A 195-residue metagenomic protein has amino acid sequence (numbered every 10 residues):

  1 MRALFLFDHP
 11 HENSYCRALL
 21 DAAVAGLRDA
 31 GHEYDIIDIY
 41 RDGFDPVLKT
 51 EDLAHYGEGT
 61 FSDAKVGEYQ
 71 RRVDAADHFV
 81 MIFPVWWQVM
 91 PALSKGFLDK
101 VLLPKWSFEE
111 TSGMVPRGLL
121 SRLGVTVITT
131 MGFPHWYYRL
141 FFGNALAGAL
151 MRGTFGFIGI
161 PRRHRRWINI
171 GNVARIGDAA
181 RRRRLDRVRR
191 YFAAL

Functional and structural regions predicted by a protein language model:
M1-L4, T129-G132, W167-N172: A short small-residue
M1-W106, D178-L195: N-terminal beta1-alpha1-beta2 submodule of the flavodoxin-like/Rossmannoid cofactor-binding fold
P10-H11, D42, G132-P134, N172-V173: Short, solvent-exposed loop/turn segments at secondary-structure junctions
G31-E33, R122, R162-H164: A generic structural signal for alpha->beta connector loops
Y40, D52, V115-P116, G156 (+1 more regions): Glycine-rich, flexible loop/turn motifs
E109-F157: Short, glycine-/small-residue-rich phosphate/pyrophosphate-handling segment
L140-A145, A149-L195: Glycine-rich phosphate/pyrophosphate-binding loop and the adjoining helix
